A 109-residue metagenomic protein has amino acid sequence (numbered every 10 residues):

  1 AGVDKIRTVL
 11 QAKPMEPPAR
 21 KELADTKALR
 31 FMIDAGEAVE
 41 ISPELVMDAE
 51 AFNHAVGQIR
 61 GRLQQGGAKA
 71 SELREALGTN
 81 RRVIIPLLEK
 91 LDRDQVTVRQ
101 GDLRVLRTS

Functional and structural regions predicted by a protein language model:
A1-S109: C-terminal non-catalytic scaffold/interaction domains in large multidomain proteins
